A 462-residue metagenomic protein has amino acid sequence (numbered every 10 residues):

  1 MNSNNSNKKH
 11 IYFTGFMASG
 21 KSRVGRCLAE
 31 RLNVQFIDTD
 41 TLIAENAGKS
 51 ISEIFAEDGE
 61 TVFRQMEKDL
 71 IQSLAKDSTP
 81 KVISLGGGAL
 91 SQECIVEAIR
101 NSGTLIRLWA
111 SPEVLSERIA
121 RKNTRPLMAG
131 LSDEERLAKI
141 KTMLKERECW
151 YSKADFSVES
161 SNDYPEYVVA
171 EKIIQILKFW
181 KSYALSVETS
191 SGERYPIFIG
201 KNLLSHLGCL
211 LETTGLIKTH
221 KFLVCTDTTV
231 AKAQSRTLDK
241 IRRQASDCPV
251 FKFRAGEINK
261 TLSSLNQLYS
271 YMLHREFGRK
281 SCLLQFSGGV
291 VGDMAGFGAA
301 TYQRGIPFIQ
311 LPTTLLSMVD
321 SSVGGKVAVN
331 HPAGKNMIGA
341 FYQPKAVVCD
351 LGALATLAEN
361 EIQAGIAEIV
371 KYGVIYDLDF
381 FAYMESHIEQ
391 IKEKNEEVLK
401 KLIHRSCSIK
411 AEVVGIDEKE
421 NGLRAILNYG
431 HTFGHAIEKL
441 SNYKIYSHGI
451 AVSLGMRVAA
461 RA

Functional and structural regions predicted by a protein language model:
N2-S6, C27, R31, K145-V187: NTP-dependent small-molecule kinase module
F13: Hydrophobic anchor at the beta1->P-loop junction of P-loop NTPases
S22: Walker A/P-loop
T39-R100, T124-R125: ATP-dependent small-molecule kinase phosphotransfer cores that center on conserved nucleotide phosphate-binding segments
N101-E148: A glycine- and Lys/Arg-enriched "phosphate-lid" helix/loop adjacent to the NTP-binding pocket of small-molecule kinases
K181-C282: ATP/NTP phosphate-donor binding region
F297-Q390: A glycine/threonine-rich phosphate-anchoring loop and its flanking beta-alpha core in nucleotide/phosphate-binding
A382, H387-A462: Active-site segments that bind and position negatively charged phosphate/pyrophosphate groups
